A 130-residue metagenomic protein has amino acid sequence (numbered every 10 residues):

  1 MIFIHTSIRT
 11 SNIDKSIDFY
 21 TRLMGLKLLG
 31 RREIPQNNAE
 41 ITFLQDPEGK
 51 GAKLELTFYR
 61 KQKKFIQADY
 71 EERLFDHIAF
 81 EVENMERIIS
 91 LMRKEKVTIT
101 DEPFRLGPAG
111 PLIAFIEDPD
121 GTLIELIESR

Functional and structural regions predicted by a protein language model:
M1-I17, F75-I78, R130: N-terminal beta-strand motif that seeds the catalytic metal site of vicinal oxygen chelate
R9-G51, K94: Core segments of cupin and vicinal oxygen chelate
N12-D14, E71-L123: Vicinal oxygen chelate
A39-E40, Q62-Q67, D101: A short, acidic/glycine-rich surface segment
L44-G49, I116-P119, S129: Active-site beta-strand termini and strand-to-loop segments that position acidic
K53, L123-L126: Short glycine-/small-residue motifs
F58-Q62, E128-R130: Acetyl-CoA-dependent GNAT
